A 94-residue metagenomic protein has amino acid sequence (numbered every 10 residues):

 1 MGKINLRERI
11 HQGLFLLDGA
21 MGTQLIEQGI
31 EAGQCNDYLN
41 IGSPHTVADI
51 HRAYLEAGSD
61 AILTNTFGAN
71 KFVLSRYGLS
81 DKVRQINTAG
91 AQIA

Functional and structural regions predicted by a protein language model:
M1-I93: Domain-level signal for soluble alpha/beta catalytic cores
